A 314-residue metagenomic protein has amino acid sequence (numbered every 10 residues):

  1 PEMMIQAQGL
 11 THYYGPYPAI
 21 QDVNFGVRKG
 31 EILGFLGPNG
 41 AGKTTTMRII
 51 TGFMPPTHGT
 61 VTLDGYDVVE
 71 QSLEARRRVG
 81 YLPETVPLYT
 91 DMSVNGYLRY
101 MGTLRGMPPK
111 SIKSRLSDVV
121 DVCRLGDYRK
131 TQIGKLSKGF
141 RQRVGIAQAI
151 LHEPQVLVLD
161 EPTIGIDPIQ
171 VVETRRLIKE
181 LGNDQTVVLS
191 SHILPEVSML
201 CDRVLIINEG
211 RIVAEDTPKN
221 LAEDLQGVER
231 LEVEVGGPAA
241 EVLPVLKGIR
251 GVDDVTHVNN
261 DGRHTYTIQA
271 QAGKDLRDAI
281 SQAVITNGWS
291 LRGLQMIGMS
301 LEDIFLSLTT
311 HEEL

Functional and structural regions predicted by a protein language model:
M3-A7, H12-N208, I212-A214: ABC transporter nucleotide-binding domains
R105, V204, L225, E229 (+5 more regions): Conserved NTP-handling cores and scaffolds of large molecular machines
S117, K135, D261-G262, M299: Positions that flank functional sites
R124, G251-H257, S290-Q295: A short linear hydrophobic-aromatic micro-motif
R176-Q271: ABC transporter nucleotide-binding domain
Q269-L314: C-terminal coupling/interaction segments
